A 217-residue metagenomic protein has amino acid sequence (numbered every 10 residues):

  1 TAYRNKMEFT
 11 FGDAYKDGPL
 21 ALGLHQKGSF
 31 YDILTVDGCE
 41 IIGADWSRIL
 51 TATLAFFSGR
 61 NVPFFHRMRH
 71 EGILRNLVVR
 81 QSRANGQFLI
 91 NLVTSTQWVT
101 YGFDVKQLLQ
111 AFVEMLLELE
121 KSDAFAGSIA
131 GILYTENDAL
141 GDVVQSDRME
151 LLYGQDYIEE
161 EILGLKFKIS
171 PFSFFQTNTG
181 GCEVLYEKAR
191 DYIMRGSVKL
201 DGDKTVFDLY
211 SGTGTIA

Functional and structural regions predicted by a protein language model:
T1-A217: Accessory RNA-recognition modules of RNA-modification enzymes
